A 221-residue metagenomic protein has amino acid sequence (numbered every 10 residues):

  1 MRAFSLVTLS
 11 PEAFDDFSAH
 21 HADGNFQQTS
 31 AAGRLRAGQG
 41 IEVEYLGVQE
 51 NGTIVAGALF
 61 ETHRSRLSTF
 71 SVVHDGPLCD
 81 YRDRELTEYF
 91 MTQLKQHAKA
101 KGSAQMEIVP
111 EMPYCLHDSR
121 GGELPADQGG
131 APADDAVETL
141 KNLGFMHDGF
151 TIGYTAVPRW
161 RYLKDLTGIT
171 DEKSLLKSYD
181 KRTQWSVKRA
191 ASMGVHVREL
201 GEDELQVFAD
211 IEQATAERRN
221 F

Functional and structural regions predicted by a protein language model:
M1-L9, A56, A136-F221: Acyltransferase donor/substrate-recognition loop-hinge adjacent to the catalytic core
L6-N51, A58: N-terminal charged segments
A13-D16, Y89, Q93, V207 (+1 more regions): Alpha-helical elements of Rossmann-like donor-binding domains used by nucleotide-donor carbohydrate transfer enzymes
S18-H21, L94-A98, L140, A190 (+1 more regions): Hydrophobic, Leu/Ile/Phe/Ala-enriched alpha-helical segments that form helix-helix packing faces
R34-Q128: Conserved donor-binding loop and adjoining core beta-sheet/short helix segment in diverse acyl/aminoacyl transferases
P113-F150: Conserved active-site alpha-helix within GNAT-family acetyltransferase domains
